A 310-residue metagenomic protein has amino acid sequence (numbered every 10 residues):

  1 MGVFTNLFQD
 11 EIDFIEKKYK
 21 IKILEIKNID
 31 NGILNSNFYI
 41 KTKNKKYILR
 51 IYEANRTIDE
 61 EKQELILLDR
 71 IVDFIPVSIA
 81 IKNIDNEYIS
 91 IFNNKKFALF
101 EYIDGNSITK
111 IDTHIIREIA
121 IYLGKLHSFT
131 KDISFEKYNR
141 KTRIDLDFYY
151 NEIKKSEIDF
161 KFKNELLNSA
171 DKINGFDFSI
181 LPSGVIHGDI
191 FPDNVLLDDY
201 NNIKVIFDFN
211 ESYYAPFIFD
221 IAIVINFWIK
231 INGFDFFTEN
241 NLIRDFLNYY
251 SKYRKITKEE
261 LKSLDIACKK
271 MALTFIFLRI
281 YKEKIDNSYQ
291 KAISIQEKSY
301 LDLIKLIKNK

Functional and structural regions predicted by a protein language model:
M1-V77, I81, D198-D199: Conserved NTP-binding catalytic cores of kinases and kinase-like/nucleotidyltransferase enzymes across multiple kinase
F8-K18, F135, D147-G188, D198 (+1 more regions): An alpha-helical support segment within catalytic cores of ATP-dependent transferases
I33-K41, I48-L49, A80, I173-F219: Active-site acidic catalytic loop and adjacent metal/ATP-binding pocket of ATP-dependent phosphoryl transfer enzymes
T42-I133: ATP-binding pocket architecture of kinase catalytic cores
F97-K110, N151, L273-N287: A glycine-centered beta->alpha junction motif in the catalytic cores of kinase/phosphotransferase enzymes
K110-K161, S183: A cross-family kinase active-site recognition segment
I218-R254, K270-N287: Active-site activation/catalytic loop segments of kinase-like enzymes and analogous catalytic loops in related
F275-K310: ATP/Mg2+ or Mg2+-diphosphate-binding catalytic cores that bind nucleotide phosphates or diphosphates via glycine-rich
